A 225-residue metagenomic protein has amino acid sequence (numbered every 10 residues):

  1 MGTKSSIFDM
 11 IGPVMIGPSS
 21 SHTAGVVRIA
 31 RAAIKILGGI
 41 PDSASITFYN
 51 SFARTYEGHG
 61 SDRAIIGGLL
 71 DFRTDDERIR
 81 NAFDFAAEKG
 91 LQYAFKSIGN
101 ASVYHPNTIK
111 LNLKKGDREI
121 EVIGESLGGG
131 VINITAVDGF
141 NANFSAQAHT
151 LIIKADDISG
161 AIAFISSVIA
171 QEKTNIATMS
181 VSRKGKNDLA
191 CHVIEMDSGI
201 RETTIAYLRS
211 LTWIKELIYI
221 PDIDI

Functional and structural regions predicted by a protein language model:
M1-I7, G38-D42: Acidic-glycine-rich active-site phosphate/pyrophosphate-binding loop
G12-A30: Conserved phosphate/anionic-ligand binding catalytic regions in large, soluble enzymes, centered on
G25-I29, S61, A161: Catalytic-loop motifs flanking and including active-site residues across diverse enzymes
A30-I36: Histidine-anchored nucleotide/phosphate-binding helix
S43, G90, P106-K110, E119-E121 (+2 more regions): Broad gene-expression machinery/nucleic-acid interaction feature
S45, Y49-E88: A structural-propensity feature for long, helix-poor, extended segments
L70-G116: Contiguous domain-boundary segments centered on the initiation and propagation of an alpha-helix
Y93-F95, V122-I225: A conserved regulatory-domain signal marking ACT and ACT-like small-molecule sensing domains and adjacent regulatory
